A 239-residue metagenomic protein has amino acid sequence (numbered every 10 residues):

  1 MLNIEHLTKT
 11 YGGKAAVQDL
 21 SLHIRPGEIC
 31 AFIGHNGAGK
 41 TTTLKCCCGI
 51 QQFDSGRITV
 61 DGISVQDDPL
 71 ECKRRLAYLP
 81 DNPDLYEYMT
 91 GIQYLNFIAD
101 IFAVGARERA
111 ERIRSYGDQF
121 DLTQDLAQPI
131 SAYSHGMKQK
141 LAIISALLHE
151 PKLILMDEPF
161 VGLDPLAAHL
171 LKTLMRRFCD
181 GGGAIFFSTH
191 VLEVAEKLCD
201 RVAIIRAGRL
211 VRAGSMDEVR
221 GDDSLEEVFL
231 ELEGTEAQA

Functional and structural regions predicted by a protein language model:
G56-D67, E71-C72: Conserved ABC transporter NBD signature motif
N96, D100, R107-D125: Conserved ABC ATPase "signature" region
L148-K152: A short, proline-enriched helix->beta-strand linker immediately N-terminal to the Walker B motif in ABC-type P-loop
I154-E158: Catalytic Walker B motif of ABC-type/P-loop ATPase nucleotide-binding domains
A195-K197: A short, surface-exposed alpha-helical micro-motif characterized by mixed small hydrophobic and charged/polar residues
A213-G214: ABC ATPase "signature
